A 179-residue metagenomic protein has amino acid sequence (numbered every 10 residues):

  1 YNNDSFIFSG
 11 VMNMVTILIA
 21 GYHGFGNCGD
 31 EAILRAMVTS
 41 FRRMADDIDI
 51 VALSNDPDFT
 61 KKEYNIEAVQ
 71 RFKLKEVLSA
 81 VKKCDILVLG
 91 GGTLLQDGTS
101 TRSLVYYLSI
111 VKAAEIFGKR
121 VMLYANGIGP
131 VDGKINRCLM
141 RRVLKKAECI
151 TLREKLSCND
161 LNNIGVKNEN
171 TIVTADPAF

Functional and structural regions predicted by a protein language model:
Y1-N13: Short, Lys/Arg-enriched N-terminal segments with co-localized hydrophobic residues within the first ~10-30 amino acids
Y1-N3, I17, T174: Alpha-helical structural elements
S5-F8, L34, T101, N136: A generic signature of intrinsically disordered, low-complexity regions enriched in glycine/proline and charged/polar
M14-D132, A178-F179: Aromatic- and Gly/Pro-rich donor/ligand-binding loops that form nucleotide- or phosphate-bearing donor binding pockets
I116-V173, F179: Active-site-proximal region of nucleotide-activated glycan assembly enzymes, centered on histidine/acidic-rich loops
